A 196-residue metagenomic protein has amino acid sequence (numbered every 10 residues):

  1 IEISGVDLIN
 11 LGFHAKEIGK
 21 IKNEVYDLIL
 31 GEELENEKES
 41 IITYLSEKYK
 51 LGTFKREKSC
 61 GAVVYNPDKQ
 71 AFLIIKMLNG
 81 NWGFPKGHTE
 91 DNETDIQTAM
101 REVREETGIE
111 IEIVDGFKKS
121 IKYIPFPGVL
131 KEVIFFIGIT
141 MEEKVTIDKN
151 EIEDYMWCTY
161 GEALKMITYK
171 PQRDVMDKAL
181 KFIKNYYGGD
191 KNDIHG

Functional and structural regions predicted by a protein language model:
I1-L51: Charged substrate- and nucleic-acid-binding regions of tRNA-handling and nucleotidyl-transfer enzymes, centered on
E2, G83, W157: Short aromatic/basic micro-patch
N10, N23, E39, T43-E47 (+6 more regions): Replace "anionic and nucleotidyl ligands
A15, W82, T89-E90: Short strand->helix junction
T43, E47-K50, K165-G196: Charged phosphate-binding loop/patch that engages nucleotide di/tri-phosphates or the phosphate backbone of nucleic
G52-P85: N-terminal strand-loop-strand
T89-K178: Unchanged
